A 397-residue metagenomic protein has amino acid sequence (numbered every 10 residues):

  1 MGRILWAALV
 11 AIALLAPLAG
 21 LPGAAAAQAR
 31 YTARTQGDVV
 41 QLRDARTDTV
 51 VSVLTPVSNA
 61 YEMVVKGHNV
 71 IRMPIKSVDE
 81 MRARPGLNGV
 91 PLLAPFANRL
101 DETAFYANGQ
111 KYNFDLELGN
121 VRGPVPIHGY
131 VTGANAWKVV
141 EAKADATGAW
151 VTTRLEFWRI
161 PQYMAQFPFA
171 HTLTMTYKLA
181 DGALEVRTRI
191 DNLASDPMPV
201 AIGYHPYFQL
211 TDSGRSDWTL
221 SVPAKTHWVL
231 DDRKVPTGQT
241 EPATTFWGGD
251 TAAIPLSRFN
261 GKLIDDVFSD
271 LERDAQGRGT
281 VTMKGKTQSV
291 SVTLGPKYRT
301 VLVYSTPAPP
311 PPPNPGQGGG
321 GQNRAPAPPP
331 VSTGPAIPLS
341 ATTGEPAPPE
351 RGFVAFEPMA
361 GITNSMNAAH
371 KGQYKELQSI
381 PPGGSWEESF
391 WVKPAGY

Functional and structural regions predicted by a protein language model:
A7-G20: Bacterial N-terminal signal peptides
Q28-T47: Short, Gly/Pro- and small/polar-rich lid/capping loops
A29-R34, Q110, D115-D181: Extended, loop-rich substrate-binding clefts of extracytoplasmic carbohydrate-active enzymes
L42-D44, L54, L155-D212: Acidic, contiguous internal or C-terminal segments within carbohydrate-active enzymes that form a structured patch used
R46, P124-A142, T219, G261-G318 (+2 more regions): Acidic/His-leaning functional-site neighborhoods
V50-L118, V331, E350, V354-A355: Acidic-aromatic substrate-binding/catalytic surfaces of carbohydrate-active enzymes
F105-F114, T188, Q378-G396: Short Pro-Gly-centered flexible turn/kink motifs
G119, Y207-L210, G214-K297: Active-site/ligand-binding surface loops and adjacent short beta/alpha elements that line catalytic pockets across
